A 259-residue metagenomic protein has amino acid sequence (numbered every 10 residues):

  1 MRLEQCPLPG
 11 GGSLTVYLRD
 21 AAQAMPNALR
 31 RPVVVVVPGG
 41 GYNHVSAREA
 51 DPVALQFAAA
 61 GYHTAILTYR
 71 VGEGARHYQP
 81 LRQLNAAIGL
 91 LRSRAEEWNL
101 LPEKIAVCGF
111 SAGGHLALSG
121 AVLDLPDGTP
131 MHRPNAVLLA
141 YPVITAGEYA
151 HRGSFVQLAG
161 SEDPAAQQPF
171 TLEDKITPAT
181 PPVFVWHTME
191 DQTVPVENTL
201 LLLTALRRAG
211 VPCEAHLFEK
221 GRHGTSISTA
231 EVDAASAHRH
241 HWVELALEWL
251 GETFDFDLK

Functional and structural regions predicted by a protein language model:
M1-L29: N-terminal cap/lid segment of alpha/beta-hydrolase-fold proteins
A28, A47-A65: Short amphipathic alpha-helix adjacent to the substrate-entry channel of hydrolases
R30-G39: Short beta-strand element of the alpha/beta-hydrolase
A75-E97, H241-W242: Alpha/beta-hydrolase active-site loop
A86-S154, D163, Q167: Primarily recognizes the serine-hydrolase "nucleophile elbow" in alpha/beta-hydrolase and SGNH/GDSL folds
A179, V185-H187, D191: Short beta-strand/loop motif that positions the catalytic acidic residue of the alpha/beta-hydrolase fold
Q192-L201: Conserved alpha/beta-hydrolase "acid-adjacent" motif
L200-K259: C-terminal catalytic histidine-bearing segment of alpha/beta-hydrolase fold enzymes
